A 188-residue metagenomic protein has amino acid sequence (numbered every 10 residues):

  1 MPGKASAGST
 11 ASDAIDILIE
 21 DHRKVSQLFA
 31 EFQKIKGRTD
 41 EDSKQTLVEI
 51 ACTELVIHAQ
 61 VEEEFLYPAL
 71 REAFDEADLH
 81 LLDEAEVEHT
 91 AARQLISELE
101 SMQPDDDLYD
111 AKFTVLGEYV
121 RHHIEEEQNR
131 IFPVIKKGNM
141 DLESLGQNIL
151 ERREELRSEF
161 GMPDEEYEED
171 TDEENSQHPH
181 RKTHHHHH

Functional and structural regions predicted by a protein language model:
M1-H188: Small-residue-biased structural context
